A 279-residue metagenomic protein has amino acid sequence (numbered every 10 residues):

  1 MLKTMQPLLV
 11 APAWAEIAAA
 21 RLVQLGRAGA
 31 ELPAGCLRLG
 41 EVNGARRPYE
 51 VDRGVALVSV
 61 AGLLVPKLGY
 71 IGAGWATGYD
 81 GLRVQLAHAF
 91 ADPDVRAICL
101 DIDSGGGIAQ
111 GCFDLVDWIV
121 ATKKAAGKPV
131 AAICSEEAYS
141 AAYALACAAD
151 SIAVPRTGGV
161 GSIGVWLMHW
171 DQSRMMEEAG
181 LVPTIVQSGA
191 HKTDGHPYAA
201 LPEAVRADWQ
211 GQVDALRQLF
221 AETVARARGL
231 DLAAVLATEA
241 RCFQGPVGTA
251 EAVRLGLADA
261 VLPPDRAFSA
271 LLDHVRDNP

Functional and structural regions predicted by a protein language model:
M1-P279: N-terminal organellar transit peptides
